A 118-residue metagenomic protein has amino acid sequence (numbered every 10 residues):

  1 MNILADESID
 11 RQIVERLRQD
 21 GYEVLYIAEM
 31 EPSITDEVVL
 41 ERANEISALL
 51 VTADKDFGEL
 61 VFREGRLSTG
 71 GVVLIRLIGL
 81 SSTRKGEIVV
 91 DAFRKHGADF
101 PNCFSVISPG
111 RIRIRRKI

Functional and structural regions predicted by a protein language model:
N2-A48: N-terminal first-folded block
V14-E15, D36, L60-R63, R84 (+1 more regions): Short glycine-/acidic-enriched loop or helix-start segments at secondary-structure transitions that form or flank
L25, V51, V73-I75, S105: Hydrophobic/aromatic beta-strand patches that form the interior of the parallel beta-sheet core in alpha/beta enzyme
E31-E45, D54, V73, L77-G86: Histidine- and aromatic-rich ligand-binding microenvironments
A43-R63: Acidic, metal-binding active-site segment of PIN/NYN-like and related structure-specific nucleases
G58-A92: Mid-chain, well-packed structural core segment of small domains
K95-I118: Charged phosphate-binding loop/patch that engages nucleotide di/tri-phosphates or the phosphate backbone of nucleic
